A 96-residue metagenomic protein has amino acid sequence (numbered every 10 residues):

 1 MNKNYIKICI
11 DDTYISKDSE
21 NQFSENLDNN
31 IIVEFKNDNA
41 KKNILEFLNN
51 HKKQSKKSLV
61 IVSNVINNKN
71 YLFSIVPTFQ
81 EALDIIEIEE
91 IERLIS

Functional and structural regions predicted by a protein language model:
N2-N30, E34-S96: Amphipathic, Lys/Arg-enriched alpha-helical "gate/interface" segment within cytosolic domains that mediates
